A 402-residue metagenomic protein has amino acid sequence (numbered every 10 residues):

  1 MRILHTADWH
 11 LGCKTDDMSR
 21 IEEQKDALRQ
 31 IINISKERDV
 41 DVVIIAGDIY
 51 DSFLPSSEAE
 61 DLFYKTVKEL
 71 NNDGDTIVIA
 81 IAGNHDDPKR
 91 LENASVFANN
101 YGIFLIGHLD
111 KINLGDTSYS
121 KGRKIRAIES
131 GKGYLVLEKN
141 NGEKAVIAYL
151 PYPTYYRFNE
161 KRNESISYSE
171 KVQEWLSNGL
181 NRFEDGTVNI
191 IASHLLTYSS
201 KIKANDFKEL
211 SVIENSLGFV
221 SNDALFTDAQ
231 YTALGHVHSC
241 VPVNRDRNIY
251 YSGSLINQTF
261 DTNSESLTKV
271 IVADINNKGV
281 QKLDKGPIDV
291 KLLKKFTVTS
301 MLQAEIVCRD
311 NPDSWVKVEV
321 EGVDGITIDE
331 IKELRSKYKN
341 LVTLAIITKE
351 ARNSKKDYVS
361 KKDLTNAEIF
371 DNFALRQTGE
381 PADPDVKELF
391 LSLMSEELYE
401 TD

Functional and structural regions predicted by a protein language model:
M1-D75, K89, E388, S392-D402: N-terminal active-site segment of His-dependent metallophosphoesterases
D8, L28, V43, D48 (+8 more regions): Divalent metal-coordination and catalytic microenvironments
S35-D39, G74, N140-G142, F183-G186 (+2 more regions): Glycine-rich phosphate-binding loop signature in dinucleotide/nucleotide-binding domains
V42, D274-D402: Accessory, non-catalytic peripheral segments of nucleic-acid enzymes
V43, V78, T187-S193, S314-V316: Generic beta-sheet signal
N72-V78, A229, R247: A short helix->loop->beta-strand "cap" motif at the edges of active sites that frequently abuts
D86-N248: His/Asp/Glu-rich metal-coordinating catalytic cores of metallo-dependent phosphodiesterases/hydrolases acting on
T117-N141, I249-P312: Binuclear metal-dependent phosphoesterase catalytic core
